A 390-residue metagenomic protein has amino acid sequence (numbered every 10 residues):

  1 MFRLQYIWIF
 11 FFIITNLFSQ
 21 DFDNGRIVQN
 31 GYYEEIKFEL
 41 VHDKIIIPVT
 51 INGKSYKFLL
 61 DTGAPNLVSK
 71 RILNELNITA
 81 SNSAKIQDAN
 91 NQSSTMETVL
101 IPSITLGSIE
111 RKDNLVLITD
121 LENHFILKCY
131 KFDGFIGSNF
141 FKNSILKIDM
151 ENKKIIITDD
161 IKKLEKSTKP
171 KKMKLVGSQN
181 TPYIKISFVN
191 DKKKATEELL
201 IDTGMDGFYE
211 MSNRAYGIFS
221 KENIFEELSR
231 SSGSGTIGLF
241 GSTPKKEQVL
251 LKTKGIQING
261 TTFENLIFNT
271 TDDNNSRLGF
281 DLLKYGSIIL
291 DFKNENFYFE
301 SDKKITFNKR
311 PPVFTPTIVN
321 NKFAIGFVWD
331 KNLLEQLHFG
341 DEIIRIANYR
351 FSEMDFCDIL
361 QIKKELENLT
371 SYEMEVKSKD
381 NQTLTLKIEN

Functional and structural regions predicted by a protein language model:
F2, S19-N390: Pepsin/retropepsin-fold aspartyl endopeptidases
F2-F10: Sec-dependent signal peptide recognition, specifically the positively charged N-region followed immediately by
